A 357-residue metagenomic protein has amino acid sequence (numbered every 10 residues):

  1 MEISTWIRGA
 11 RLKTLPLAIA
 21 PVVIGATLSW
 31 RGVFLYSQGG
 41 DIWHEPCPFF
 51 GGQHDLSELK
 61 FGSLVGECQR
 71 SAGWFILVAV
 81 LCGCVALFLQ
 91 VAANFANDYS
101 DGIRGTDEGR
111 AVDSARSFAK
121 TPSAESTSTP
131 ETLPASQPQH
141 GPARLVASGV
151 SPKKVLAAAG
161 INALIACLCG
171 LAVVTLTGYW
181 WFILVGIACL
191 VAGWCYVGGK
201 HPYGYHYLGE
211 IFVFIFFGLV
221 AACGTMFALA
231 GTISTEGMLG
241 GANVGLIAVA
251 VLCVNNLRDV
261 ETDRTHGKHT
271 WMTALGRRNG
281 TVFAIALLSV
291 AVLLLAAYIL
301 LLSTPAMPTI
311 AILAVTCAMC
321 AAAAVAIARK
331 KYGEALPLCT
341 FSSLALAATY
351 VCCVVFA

Functional and structural regions predicted by a protein language model:
M1-L77, L81, H201: Topogenic membrane-insertion module of multi-pass membrane proteins
I19-G25, I211-M226, T273-R277, P337-C353: Small-residue-rich segments of transmembrane alpha-helices in multi-pass membrane proteins, especially helix faces
E67-A96, I183-V191, S234-V254: Membrane-embedded alpha-helical segments that form the functional core of polytopic membrane enzymes, especially those
V85-S114, P130-A135, V249-M272: Acidic (Asp/Glu-rich) catalytic motifs at the cytosolic membrane interface
G109-L176, K268-T304, T340-F341: Multi-pass membrane catalytic core of lipid/isoprenoid biosynthesis enzymes
A115, G141-T232: Intramembrane alpha-helical segments
F212-V260, H266, R278-V282: Functional transmembrane core segments of multi-pass inner-membrane proteins
L300-A357: Extended hydrophobic alpha-helices typical of membrane-associated regions
